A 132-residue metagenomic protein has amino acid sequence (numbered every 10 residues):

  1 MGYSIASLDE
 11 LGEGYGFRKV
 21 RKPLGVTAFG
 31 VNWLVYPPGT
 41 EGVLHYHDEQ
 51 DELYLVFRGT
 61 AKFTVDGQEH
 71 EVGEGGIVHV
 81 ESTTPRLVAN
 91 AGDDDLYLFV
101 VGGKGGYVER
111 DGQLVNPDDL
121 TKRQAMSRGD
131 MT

Functional and structural regions predicted by a protein language model:
M1-A28, V43, E109-T132: A short, N-terminal "cap"/entry segment at the start of jelly-roll beta-barrel domains of the cupin/DSBH fold
F17, N32-D48: Conserved short histidine dyad/triad with adjacent acidic residue
K22, G42-D48, A89-A91: Short histidine-centered beta-strand/loop micro-motifs that create catalytic or ligand/metal-coordination sites
G25, K62, S82-V108: Ligand-binding loop in jelly-roll beta-barrel domains
T27, T64-Q68: Short strand-coil-strand connectors
E49-D51, V56-A61: Glycine- and acidic-residue-biased ligand/ion/polar-headgroup-sensing regions
G67-T83: Short acidic-glycine-tyrosine-enriched beta hairpin
